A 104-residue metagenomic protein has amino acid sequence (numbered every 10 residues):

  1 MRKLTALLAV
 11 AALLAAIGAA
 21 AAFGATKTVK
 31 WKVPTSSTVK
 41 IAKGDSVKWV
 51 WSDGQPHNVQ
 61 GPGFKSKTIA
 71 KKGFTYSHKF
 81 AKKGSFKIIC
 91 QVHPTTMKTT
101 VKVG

Functional and structural regions predicted by a protein language model:
R2-G104: Extracytoplasmic copper-binding redox domains, predominantly the cupredoxin/blue-copper superfamily
